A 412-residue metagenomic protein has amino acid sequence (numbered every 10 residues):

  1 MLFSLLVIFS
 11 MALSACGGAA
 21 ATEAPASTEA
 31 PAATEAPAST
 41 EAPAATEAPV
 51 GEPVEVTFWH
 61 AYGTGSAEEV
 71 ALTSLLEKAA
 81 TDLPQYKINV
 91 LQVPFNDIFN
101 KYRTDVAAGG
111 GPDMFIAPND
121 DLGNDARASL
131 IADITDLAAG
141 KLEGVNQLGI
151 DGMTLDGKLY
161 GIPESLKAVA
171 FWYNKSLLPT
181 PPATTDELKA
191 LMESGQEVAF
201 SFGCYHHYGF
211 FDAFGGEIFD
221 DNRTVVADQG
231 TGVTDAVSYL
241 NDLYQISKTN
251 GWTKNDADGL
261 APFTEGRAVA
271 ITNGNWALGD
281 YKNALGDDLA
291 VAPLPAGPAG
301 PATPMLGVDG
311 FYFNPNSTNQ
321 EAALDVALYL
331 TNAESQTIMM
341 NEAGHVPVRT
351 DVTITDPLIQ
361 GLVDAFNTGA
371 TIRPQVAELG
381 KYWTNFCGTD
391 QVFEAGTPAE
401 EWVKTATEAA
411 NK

Functional and structural regions predicted by a protein language model:
G17-N124, P298, E321-A322, I338 (+2 more regions): Conserved N-terminal structural module of periplasmic/extracytoplasmic solute-binding proteins
A48, N119-A170, T180, T185-K189 (+2 more regions): Hinge/lid segment of periplasmic solute-binding proteins
V54, E77, T81, Q245-K248 (+2 more regions): Extracytoplasmic/periplasmic substrate-recognition and gating elements
L75-V145, T154, Y160, S176 (+4 more regions): Extracytoplasmic "Venus flytrap"/periplasmic binding protein-like
T104-D105, P112-D113, K141-Y173, E197 (+2 more regions): A structural signal for short loop-to-beta-strand junctions that line the ligand-binding cleft of periplasmic/secreted
G123-L130, Q147-A183, F202-N222, M305-F313 (+1 more regions): Periplasmic solute-binding protein
M192, R223-T253: Glycine-centered hinge/linker elements that transmit conformational signals in sensory and ligand-binding systems
T368-K412: Conserved C-terminal helix/tail region of periplasmic/extracytoplasmic solute-binding proteins
